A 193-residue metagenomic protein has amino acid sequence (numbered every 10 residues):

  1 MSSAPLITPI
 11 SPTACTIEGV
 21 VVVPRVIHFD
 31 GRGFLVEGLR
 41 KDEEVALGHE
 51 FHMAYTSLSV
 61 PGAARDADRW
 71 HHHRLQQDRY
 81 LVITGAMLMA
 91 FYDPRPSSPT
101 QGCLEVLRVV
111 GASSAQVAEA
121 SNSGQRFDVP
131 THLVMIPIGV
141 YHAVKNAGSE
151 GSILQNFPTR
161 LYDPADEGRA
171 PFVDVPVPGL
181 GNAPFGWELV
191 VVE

Functional and structural regions predicted by a protein language model:
M1-H132, S149-I153, F157-E193: Non-catalytic, conserved peripheral segments adjacent to functional cores
I138-G139: Extracellular beta-helix/beta-solenoid repeat scaffolds
H142: Glycine-centered loop/turn positions within well-structured domains that cap or flank conserved ligand/cofactor-binding
K145-N146: Asparagine-centered strand-capping/turn motif at beta-strand->loop junctions
